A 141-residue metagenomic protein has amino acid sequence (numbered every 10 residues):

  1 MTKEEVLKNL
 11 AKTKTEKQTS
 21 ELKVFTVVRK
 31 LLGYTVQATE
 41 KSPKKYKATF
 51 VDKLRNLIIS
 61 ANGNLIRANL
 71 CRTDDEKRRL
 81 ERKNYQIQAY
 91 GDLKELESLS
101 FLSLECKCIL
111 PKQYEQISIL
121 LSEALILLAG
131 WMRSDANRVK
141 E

Functional and structural regions predicted by a protein language model:
M1-E141: Amphipathic alpha-helical assembly/interaction segments
